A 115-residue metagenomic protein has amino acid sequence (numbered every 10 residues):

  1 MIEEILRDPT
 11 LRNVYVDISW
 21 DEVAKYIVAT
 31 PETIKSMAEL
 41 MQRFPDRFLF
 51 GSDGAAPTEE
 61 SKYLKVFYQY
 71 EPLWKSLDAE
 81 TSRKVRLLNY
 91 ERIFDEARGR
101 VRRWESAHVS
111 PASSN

Functional and structural regions predicted by a protein language model:
M1-F50, D78, N115: Catalytic pocket-lining loop regions of alpha/beta-barrel enzymes, especially the amidohydrolase/enolase/GH5 lineages
F44-L49, A55-N115: Mid-to-C-terminal alpha-helical segments outside catalytic/metal-binding sites
